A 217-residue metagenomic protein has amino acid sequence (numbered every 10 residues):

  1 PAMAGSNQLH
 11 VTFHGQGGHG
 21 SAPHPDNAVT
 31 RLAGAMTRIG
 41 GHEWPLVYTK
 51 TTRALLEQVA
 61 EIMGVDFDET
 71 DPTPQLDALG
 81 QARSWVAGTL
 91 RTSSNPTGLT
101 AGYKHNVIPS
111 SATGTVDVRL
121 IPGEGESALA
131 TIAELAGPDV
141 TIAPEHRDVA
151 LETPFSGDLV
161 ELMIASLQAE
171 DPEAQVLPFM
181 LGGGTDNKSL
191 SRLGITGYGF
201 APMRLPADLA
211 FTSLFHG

Functional and structural regions predicted by a protein language model:
P1-G217: Metal-dependent amide/peptide-bond hydrolase catalytic core, centered on the "pita-bread" metallohydrolase fold
